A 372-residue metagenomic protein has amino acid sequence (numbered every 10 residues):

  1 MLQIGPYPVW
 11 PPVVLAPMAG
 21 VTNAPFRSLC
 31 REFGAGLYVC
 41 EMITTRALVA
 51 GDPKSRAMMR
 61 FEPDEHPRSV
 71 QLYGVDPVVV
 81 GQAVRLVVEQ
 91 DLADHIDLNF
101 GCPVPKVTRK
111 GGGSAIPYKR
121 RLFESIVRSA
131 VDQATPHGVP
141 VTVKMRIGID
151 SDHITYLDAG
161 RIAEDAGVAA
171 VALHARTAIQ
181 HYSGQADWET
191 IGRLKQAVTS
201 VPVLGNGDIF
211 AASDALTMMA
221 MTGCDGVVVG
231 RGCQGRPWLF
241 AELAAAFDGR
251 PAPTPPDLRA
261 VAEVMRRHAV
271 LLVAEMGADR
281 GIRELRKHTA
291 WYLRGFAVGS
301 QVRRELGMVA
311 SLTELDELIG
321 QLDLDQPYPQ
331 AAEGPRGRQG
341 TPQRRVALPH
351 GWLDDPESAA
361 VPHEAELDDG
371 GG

Functional and structural regions predicted by a protein language model:
M1, G5, V9-V13, A19 (+6 more regions): Alpha/beta catalytic cores of nucleotide-metabolism and tRNA/nucleoside-modifying enzymes
M1-Q3, M18-D94: Glycine-rich, positively charged N-terminal anion/phosphate-binding segment
L2-V14, R46-P67, C102-G112, A130 (+1 more regions): N-terminal small/glycine-rich loop or linker at the start of catalytic domains across soluble metabolic enzymes
P11-V21, P67-V80, I116-P117, V143-Y156: Active-site mouth loops of central-metabolism enzymes
V13-P17, Y38-C40, R68-L72, D94-I96 (+4 more regions): Hydrophobic faces of well-ordered beta-strands that scaffold small-molecule active sites in alpha/beta enzyme cores
M18-G20, I43-T45, Y73-V75, G101-P103 (+4 more regions): Active-site beta-loop-alpha junctions enriched in small/polar residues
G81-G112, I116-P202: Alpha/beta enzyme core
